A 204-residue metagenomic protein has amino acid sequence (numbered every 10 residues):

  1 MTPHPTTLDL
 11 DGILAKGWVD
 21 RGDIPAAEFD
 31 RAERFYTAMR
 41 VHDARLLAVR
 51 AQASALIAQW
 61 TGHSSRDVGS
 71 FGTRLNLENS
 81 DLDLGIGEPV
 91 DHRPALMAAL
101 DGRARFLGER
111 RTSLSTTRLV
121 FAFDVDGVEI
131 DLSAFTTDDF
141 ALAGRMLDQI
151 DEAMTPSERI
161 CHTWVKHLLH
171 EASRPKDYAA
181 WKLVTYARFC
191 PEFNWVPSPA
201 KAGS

Functional and structural regions predicted by a protein language model:
M1-V68, S204: Helical scaffold of the NTase/Pol beta-like nucleotidyltransferase catalytic core
L8-D20, D126-S204: Catalytic cores of NTP-dependent nucleotidyl/adenyl transfer enzymes across multiple folds
M39-H42, G85, I150: Short histidine-centered catalytic/ligand-binding loop motif
A53-A95: Active-site nucleotide-donor binding segment shared across nucleotidyl transfer reactions
A95-R103: Short amphipathic alpha-helices in soluble, non-transmembrane regions that often serve as interface/regulatory elements
R103-F140: Conserved catalytic core of two-metal-ion nucleotidyltransferases
